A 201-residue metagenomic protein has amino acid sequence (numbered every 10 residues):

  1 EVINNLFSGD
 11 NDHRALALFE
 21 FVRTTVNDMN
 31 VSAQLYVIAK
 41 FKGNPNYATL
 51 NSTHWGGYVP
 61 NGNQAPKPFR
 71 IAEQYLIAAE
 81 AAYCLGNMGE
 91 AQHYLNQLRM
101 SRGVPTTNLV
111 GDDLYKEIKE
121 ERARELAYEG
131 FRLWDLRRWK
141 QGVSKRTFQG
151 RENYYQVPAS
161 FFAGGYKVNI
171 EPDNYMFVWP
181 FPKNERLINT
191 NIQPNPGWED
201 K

Functional and structural regions predicted by a protein language model:
N4-K201: Acidic/polar-rich alpha-helix caps and helix-coil junctions
